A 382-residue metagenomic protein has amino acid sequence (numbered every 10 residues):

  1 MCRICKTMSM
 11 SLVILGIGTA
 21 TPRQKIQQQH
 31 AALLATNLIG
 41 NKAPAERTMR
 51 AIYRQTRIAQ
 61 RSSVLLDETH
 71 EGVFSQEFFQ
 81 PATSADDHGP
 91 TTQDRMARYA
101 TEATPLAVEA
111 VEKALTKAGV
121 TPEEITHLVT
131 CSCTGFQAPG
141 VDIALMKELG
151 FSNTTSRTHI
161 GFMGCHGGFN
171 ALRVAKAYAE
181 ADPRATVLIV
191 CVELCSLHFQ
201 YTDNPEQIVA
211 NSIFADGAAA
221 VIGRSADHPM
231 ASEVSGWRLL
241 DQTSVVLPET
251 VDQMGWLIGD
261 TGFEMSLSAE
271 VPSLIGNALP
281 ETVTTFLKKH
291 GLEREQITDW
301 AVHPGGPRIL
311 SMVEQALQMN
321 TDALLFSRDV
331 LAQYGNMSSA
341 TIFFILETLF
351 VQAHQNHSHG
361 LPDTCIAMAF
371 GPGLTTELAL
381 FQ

Functional and structural regions predicted by a protein language model:
C2-R98, C195, Y201-N277, E281-T285 (+2 more regions): Condensing-enzyme catalytic core mediating Claisen C-C bond formation in acyl metabolism
S9-S11, P122-T126, N153-S156, A181-V187 (+5 more regions): Short coil/turn connectors at secondary-structure junctions
G16-G18, C131, G161, T186-E193 (+2 more regions): Short beta-strand segments
I52-F151, R294-L310: Conserved beta-ketoacyl condensing-enzyme motif
P90-T91, P122-H127, E148-G161, Y201-E206 (+1 more regions): Glycine/charged-rich beta-loop-alpha catalytic/anionic-binding loops adjacent to active sites
V108, L115, C133-G135, S152-T154 (+6 more regions): Claisen-condensing/thiolase-fold acyl-transfer catalytic domains that form or cleave C-C bonds in fatty acid
Q137-F151, I189-Q200, V251-W256, L310-L324: Acidic-glycine-rich active-site phosphate/pyrophosphate-binding loop
N153-T155, I160, G167-V174, L194-A215: Active-site glycine-rich loop that binds ribose-phosphate moieties when present
